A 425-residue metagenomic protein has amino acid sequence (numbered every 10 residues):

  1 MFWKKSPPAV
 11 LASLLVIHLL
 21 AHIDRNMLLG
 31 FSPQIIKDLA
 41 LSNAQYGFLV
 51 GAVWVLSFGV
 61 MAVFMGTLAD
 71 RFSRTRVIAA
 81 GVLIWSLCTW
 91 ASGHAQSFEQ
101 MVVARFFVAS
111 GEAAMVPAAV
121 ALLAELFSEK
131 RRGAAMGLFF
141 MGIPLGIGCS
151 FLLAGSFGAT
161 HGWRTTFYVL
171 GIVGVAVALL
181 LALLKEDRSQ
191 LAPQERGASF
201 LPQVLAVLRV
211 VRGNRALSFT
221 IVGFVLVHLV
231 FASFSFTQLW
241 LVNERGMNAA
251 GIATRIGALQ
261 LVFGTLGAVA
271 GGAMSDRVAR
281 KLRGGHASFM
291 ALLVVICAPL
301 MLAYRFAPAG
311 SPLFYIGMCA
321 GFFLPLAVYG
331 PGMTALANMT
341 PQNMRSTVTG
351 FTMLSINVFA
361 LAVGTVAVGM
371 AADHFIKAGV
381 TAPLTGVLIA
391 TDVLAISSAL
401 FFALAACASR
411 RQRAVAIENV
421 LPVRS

Functional and structural regions predicted by a protein language model:
M1-K4, R188-T220, E244, R424: Juxtamembrane intracellular "pre-TM" segments in multi-pass secondary transporters
L28-L29, R215-V269, P325-Y329, M333 (+1 more regions): Extracytoplasmic gate region of multi-pass secondary transporters
F31-V60: Extracellular/periplasmic helix-loop-helix junction of adjacent transmembrane segments in MFS-like secondary
A40, S73, H94-Q100, G111 (+2 more regions): Helix-breaking motifs and short loop linkers at transmembrane-helix boundaries and internal kinks in secondary membrane
V60-Q96: Conserved MFS/SLC helix-loop-helix module at the cytosolic interface between two early adjacent transmembrane helices
R76-W90, H286-M301: Structural signature of the two symmetry-related core transmembrane helices
A104-I143: Cytoplasmic helix-loop-helix junction between adjacent transmembrane helices in 12-TM secondary transporters
F139-L183: Helix-loop-helix hairpin linking two adjacent transmembrane segments in secondary transporters
